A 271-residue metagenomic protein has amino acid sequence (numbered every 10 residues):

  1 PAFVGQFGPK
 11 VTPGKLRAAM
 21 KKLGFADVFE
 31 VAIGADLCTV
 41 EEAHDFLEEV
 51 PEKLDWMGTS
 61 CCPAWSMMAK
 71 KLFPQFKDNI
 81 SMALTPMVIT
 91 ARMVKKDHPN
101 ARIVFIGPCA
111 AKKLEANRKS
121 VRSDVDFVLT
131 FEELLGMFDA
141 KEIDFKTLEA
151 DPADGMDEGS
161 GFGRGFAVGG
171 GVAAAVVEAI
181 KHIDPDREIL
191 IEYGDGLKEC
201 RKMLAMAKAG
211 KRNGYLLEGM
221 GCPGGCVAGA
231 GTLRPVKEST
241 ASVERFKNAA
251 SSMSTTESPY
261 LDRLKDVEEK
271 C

Functional and structural regions predicted by a protein language model:
P1-C271: Iron-sulfur-associated redox domains of electron-transfer enzymes in respiratory and anaerobic energy metabolism
